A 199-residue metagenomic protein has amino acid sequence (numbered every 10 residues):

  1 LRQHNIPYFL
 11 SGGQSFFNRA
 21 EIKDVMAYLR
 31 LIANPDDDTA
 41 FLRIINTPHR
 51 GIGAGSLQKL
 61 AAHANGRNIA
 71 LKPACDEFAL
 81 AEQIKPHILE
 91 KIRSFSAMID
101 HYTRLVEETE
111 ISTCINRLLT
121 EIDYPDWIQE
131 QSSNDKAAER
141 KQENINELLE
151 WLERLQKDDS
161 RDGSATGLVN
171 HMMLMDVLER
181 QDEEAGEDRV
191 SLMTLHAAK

Functional and structural regions predicted by a protein language model:
R2-L10, R19, M26-K199: Conserved helicase C-terminal RecA-like lobe
